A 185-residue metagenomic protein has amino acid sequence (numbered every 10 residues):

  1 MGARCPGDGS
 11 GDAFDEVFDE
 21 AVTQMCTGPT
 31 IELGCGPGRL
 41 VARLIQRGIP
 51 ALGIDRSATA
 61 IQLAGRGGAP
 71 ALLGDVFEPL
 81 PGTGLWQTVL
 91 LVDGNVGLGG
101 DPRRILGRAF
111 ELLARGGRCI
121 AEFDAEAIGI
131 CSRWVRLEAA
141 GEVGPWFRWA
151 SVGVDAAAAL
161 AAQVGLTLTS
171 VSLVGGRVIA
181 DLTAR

Functional and structural regions predicted by a protein language model:
M1-M25: S-adenosyl-L-methionine
S57-A58: Conserved SAM/SAH-binding beta-strand->alpha-helix loop
G68-E78: Conserved SAM-binding strand-loop segment of SAM-dependent methyltransferases
F77-V89: A short acidic, Gly/Pro-enriched loop at the edge of an enzyme's catalytic core that lines a small-molecule cofactor
W86-R103: A short SAM/SAH-binding and catalytic strip from SAM-dependent methyltransferases
R103-R115: A short glycine-rich, Lys/Arg-flanked "PGG" loop and its adjoining helix->strand segment in the class I
G116-D124: Conserved beta-strand signature within the Rossmann-like core of class I S-adenosyl-L-methionine
F147-G165: Short alpha-helix
